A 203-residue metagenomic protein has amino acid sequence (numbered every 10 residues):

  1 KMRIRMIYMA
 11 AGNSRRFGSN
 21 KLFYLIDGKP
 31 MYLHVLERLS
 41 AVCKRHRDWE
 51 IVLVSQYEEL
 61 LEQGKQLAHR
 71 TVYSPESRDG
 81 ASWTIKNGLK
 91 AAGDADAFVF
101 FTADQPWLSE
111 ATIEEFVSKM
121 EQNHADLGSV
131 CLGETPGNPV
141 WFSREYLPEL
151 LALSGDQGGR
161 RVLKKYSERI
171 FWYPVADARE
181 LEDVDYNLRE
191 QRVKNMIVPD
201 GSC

Functional and structural regions predicted by a protein language model:
M2, M6, P148, A152-C203: Conserved alpha/beta core of the MobA/IspD/sugar-nucleotide pyrophosphorylase nucleotidyltransferase superfamily
R3-Q56: N-terminal glycine-rich phosphate-binding loop and ensuing alpha1 helix
L25, W107, V140-W141, W172 (+1 more regions): Short aromatic/basic micro-patch
V35-A97: Conserved N-terminal catalytic core of the sugar/cofactor nucleotidyltransferase
E59, T112, Y146, L188-R189: Short, well-ordered alpha-helical scaffold segment located in the soluble/lumenal catalytic or ligand-binding core
Q66-A68, Y146, Y166: Short, structured coil segments at secondary-structure junctions
R78-R144: Conserved beta-loop-beta/alpha segment of the NTase-like Rossmann-fold superfamily that binds/positions NTPs
